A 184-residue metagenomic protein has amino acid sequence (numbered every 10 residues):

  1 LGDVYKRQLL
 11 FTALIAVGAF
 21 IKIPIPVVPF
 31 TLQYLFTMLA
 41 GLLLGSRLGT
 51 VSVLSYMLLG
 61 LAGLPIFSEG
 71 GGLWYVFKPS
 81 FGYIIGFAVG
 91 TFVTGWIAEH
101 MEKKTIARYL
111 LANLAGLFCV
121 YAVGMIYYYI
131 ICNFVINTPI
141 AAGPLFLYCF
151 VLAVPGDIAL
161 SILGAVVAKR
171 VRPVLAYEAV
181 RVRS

Functional and structural regions predicted by a protein language model:
L1-Y5: Short, small-residue-biased leader/transition segments that mark boundaries at the very start of proteins
K6, L10, V17, W74-A122: Short helix-perturbing small/polar motifs within transmembrane alpha-helices
L14, G18, K22, A40 (+11 more regions): Alpha-helical membrane-inserting segments
A19-V93: Alpha-helical membrane segments and adjacent membrane-interface helices in multi-pass membrane proteins
S46-V51, M101-A107, A141-A142: Membrane-helix interface segments
F92, V182-S184: Mature exported/compartmentalized surface modules and terminal targeting/interaction regions
T105-V182: Membrane-embedded alpha-helical hairpins and interfacial helices in multi-pass inner-membrane proteins
